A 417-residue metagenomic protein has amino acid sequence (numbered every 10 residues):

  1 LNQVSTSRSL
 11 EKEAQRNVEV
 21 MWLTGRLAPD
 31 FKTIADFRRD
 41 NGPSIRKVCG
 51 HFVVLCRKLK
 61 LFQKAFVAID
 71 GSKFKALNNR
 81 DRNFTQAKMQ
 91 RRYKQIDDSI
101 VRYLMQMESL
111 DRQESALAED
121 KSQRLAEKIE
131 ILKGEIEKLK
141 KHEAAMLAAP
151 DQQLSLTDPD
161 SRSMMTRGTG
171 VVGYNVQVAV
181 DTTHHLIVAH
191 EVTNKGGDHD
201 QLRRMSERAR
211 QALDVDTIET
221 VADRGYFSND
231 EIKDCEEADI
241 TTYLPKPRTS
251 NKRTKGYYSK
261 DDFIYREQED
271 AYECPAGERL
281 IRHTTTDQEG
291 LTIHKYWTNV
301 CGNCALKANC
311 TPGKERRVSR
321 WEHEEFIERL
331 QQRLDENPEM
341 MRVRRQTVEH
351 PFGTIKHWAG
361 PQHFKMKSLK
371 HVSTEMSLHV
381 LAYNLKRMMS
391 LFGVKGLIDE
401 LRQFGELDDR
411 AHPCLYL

Functional and structural regions predicted by a protein language model:
L1, V20: Long, structured ligand/cofactor-binding scaffold of large enzymes
Q3-R16, G25-L417: Anion-binding and metal-coordination hotspots
